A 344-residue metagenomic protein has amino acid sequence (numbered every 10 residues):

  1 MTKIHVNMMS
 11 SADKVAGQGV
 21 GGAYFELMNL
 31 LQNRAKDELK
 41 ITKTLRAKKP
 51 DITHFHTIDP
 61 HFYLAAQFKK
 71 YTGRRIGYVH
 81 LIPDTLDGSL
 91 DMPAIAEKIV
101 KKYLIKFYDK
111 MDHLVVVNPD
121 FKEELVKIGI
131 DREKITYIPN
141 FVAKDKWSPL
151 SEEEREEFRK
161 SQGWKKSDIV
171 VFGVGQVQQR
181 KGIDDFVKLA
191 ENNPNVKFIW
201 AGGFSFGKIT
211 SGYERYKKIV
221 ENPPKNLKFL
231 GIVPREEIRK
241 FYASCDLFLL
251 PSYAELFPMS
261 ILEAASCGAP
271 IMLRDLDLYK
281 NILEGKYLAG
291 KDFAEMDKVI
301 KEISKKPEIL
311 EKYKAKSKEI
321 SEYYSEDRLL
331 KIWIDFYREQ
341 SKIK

Functional and structural regions predicted by a protein language model:
I95-L114, K217-V220: Membrane-proximal helix-turn-helix segments that form the acceptor-binding/catalytic region of lipid-linked
K165-K181, V187-E191, I199: Conserved donor-binding/catalytic core segment of Leloir-type glycosyltransferases
V174, K197-R215, G231: Glycosyltransferase donor-sugar binding loop
G212-E236: Nucleotide-activated donor-binding/catalytic signature segment of Leloir-type glycosyltransferases, i.e., the conserved
I232, K240-C245: Short alpha-helical donor nucleotide-sugar binding micro-motif in glycosyltransferases
Y253: Aromatic "clamp/platform" in nucleotide-sugar-dependent glycosyltransferases that forms part of the donor/acceptor
P270-L273: Short hydrophobic beta-strand element within catalytic cores of glycosyltransferases and related nucleotide-activated
K280-E302: Change "using UDP/GDP/dTDP sugars" to "using nucleotide sugars
